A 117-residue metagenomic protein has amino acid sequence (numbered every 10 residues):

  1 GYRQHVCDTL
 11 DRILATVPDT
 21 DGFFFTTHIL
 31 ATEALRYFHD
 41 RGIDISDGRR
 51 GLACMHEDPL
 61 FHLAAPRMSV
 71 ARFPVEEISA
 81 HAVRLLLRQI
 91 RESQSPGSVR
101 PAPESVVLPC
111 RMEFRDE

Functional and structural regions predicted by a protein language model:
G1-Q4: Short beta->alpha junction loops
V6-T9: Amphipathic coiled-coil/heptad-repeat helices and related helical stalk/stem segments that mediate oligomerization
D11-E117: Flexible loop/turn connectors
